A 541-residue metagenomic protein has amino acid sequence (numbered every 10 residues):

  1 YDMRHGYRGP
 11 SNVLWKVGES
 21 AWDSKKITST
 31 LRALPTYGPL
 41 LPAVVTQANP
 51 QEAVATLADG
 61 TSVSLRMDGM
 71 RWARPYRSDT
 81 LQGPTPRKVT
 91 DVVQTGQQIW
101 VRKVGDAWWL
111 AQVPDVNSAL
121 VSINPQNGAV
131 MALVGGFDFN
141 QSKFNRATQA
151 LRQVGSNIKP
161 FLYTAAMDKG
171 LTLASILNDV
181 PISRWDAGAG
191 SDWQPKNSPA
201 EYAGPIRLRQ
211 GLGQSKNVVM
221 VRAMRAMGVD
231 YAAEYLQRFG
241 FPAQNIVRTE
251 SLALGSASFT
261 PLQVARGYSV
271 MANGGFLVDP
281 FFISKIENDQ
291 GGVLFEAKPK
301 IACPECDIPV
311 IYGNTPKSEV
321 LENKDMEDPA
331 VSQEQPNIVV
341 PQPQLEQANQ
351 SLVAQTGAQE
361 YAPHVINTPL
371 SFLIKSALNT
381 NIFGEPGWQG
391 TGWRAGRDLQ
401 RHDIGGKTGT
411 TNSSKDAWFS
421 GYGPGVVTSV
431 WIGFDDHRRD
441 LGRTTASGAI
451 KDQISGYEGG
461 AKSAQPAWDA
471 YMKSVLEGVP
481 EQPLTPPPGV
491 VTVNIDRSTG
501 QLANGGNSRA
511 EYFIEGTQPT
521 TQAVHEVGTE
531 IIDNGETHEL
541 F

Functional and structural regions predicted by a protein language model:
Y1-R152, S156-N157, T172-S175, D230-L236 (+3 more regions): Periplasmic/cell-envelope proteins involved in peptidoglycan metabolism and beta-lactam response
M3-T28, Q47-Q51, A58-G60, T95 (+6 more regions): Soluble, non-transmembrane domains of envelope/secretory-pathway proteins that act on or interact with carbohydrate
L31, Q82-R87, W108-W109, V116-S118 (+7 more regions): Second-shell loop/turn segments in exported
P35, R87-T90, D138, L151-N157 (+10 more regions): Soluble non-cytosolic domains of exported or imported proteins
P50, N127-G128, T148-D179, G211 (+4 more regions): Active-site SXXK
V121-S122, M131-L133, S175-I176, Q210 (+9 more regions): Structural recognition of the beta-strand scaffold that forms the well-ordered cores of secreted hydrolase catalytic
Q149-P205, V278-K300, P486: Short, glycine/proline-biased beta-turn/loop segments that scaffold the active-site neighborhood
L177-I182, K196-F241, V247-N273, P369: Active-site-adjacent helix/loop patches that line small-molecule binding or acyl-intermediate pockets
